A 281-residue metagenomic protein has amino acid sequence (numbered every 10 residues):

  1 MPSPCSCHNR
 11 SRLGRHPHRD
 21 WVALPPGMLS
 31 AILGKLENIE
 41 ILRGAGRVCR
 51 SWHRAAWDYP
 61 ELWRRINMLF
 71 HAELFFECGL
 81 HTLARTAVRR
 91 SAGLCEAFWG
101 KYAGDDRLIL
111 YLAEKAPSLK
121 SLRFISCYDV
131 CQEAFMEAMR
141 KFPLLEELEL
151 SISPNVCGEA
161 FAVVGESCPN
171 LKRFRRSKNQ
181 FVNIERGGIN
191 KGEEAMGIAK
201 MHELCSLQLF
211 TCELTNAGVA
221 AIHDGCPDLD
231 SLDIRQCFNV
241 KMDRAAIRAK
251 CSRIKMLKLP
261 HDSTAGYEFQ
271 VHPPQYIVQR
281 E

Functional and structural regions predicted by a protein language model:
M1-E281: The conserved beta-strand core of Leucine-Rich Repeat
